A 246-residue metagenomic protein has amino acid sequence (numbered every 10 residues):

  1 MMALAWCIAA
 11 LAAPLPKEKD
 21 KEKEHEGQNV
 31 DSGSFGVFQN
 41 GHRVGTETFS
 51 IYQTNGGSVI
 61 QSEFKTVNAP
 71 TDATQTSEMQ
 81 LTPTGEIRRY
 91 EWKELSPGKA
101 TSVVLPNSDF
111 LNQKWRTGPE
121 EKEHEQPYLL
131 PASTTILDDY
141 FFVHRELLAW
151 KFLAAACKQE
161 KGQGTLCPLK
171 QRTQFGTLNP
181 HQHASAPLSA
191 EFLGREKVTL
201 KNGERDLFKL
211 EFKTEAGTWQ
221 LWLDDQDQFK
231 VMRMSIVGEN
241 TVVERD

Functional and structural regions predicted by a protein language model:
M1, H25, S58-V59, T135-R145 (+1 more regions): Short, surface-exposed loop and linker segments with low hydrophobicity and enrichment for Pro/Ser/Thr
M1-A9: Bacterial N-terminal signal peptides
A9-L11, Q126: Residue-level detector of alpha-helical hydrophobic segments embedded in or interacting with membranes
A13-T117, A155-D246: Acidic, serine/threonine-rich low-complexity disordered tracts
V37, T48, P127, D139-F141 (+1 more regions): Intrinsically disordered, low-complexity N-terminal regions enriched in serine/proline/glycine with scattered basic
T117-D139: Acidic/charged, solvent-exposed loop-and-adjacent secondary-structure segments enriched in E/D, K/R, S/T, and G/P
F142-K161: Short, Φ-rich (hydrophobic/aromatic) sequence segments
